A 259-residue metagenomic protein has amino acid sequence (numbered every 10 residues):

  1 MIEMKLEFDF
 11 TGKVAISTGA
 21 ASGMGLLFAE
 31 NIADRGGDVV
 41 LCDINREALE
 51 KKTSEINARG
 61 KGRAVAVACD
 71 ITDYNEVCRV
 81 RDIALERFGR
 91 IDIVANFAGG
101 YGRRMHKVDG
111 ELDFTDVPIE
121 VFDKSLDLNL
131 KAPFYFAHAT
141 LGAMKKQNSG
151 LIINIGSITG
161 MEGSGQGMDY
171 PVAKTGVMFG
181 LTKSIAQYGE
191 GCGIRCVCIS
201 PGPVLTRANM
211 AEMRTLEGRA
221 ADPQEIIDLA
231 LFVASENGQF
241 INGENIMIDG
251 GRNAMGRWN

Functional and structural regions predicted by a protein language model:
I2-E7, N242-N259: Short C-terminal tail/terminal secondary-structure segment of NAD(P)H-dependent dehydrogenase/reductase domains
F8-V40: Canonical Rossmann dinucleotide-binding motif of NAD(H)/NADP(H)-dependent dehydrogenases/reductases, specifically
M105-D123: Substrate-binding pocket helix/loop in short-chain dehydrogenase/reductase
G142, K183-Y188, Q239: Alpha-helical segment proximal to the catalytic Tyr-Lys
S157: Residue(s) in the substrate-gating loop at a strand-loop-helix junction that position the organic substrate next
E190, R195, I241-G243: Short, small/polar-rich loop/turn modules that mediate ligand/substrate recognition or access, typified
T215-I226, N237: A conserved structural motif in NAD(P)-dependent oxidoreductases
